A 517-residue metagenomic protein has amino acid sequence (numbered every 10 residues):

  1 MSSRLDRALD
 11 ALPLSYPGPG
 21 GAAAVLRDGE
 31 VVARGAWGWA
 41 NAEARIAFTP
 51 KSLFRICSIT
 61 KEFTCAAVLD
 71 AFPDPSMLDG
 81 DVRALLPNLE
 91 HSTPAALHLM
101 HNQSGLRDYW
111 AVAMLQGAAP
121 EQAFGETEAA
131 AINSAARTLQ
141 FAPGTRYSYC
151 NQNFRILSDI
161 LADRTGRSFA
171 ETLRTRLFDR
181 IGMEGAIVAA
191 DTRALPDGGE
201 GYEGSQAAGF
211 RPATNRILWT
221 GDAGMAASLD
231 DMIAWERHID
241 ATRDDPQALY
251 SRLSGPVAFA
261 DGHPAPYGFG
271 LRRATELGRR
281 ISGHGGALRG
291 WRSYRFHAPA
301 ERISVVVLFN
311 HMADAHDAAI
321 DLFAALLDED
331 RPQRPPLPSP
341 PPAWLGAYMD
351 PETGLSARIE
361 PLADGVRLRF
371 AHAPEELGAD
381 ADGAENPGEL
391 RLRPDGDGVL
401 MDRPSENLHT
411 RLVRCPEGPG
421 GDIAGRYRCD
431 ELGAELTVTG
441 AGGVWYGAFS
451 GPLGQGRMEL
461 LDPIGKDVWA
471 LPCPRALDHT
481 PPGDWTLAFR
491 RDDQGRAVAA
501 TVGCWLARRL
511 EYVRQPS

Functional and structural regions predicted by a protein language model:
M1-I56, P73-G80, I132-R137, A194: Short, conserved catalytic-motif segment at the N-terminal edge
P19-G21, R292-S293, T486: Short loop/turn microsegments at loop-to-beta-strand junctions
E30-N41, S92-P299: Short, surface-exposed loop or secondary-structure junction motifs that flank catalytic or metal-binding residues
G38-A42, M312-A313, W505-L506: A short acidic/small-residue loop/turn micro-motif
M77-S92, I181: Short, glycine/proline-biased beta-turn/loop segments that scaffold the active-site neighborhood
Y294-H311, G398-P404, V498-V502: Short, well-ordered beta-strand elements
A325-S517: Peripheral terminal and inter-domain segments
